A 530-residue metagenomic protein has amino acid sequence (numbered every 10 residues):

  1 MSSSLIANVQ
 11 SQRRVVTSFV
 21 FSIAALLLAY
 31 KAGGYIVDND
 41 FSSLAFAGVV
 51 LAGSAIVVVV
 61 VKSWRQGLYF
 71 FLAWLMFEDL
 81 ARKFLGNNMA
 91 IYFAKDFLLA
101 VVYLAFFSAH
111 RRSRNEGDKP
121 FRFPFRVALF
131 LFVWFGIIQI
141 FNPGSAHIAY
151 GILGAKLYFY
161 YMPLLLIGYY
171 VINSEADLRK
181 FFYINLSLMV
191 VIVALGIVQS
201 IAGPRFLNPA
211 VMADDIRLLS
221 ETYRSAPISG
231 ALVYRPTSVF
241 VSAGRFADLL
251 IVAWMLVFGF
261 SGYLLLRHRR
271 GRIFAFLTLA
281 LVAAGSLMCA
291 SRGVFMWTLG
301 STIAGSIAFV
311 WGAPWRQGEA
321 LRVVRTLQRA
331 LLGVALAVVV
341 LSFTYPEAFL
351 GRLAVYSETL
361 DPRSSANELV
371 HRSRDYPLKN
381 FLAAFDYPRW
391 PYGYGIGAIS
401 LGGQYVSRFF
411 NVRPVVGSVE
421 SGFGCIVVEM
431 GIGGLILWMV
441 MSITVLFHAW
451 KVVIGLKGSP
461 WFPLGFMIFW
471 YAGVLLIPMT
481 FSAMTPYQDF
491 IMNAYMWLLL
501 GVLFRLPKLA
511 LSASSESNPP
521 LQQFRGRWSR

Functional and structural regions predicted by a protein language model:
V57-F159: N-terminal hydrophobic segments of proteins, predominantly signal-anchor/transmembrane helices of inner/organellar
L80-G86, R224-F240, R372-P377, N411-C425: Juxtamembrane membrane-water interface segments that cap and precede transmembrane helices
V133-I140, K180-V211, I216-G312, V339 (+1 more regions): Alpha-helical transmembrane segments of multi-pass inner-membrane proteins
A176-N185, R269-A275, W315-V334: Membrane-interfacial entry segments at the cytosolic side of transmembrane helices
A194, V198-F206, C289, V294 (+3 more regions): A membrane-periplasm/extracellular boundary helix in multi-pass inner-membrane enzymes that assemble envelope glycans
A253, T298-S306, L464-R527: Transmembrane alpha-helices of multi-pass inner-membrane enzymes
R272-A283, F447-S482: Loop-to-helix entry and N-terminal half of a specific, functionally important transmembrane alpha helix in multi-pass
S357-M430, A449-L456: Long extracytoplasmic/lumenal interhelical loops at the membrane interface of multi-pass membrane proteins
